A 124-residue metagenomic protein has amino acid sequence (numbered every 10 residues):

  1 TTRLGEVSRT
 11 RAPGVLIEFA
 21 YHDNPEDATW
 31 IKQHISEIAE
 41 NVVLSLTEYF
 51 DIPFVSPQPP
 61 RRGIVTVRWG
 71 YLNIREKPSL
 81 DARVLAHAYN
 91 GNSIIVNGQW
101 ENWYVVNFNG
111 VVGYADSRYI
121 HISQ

Functional and structural regions predicted by a protein language model:
T1-P57: Active-site-adjacent mobile loop/cap segments within catalytic or ligand-binding domains
A12, W69, E101-W103, A115: Extracytoplasmic
A20, R75, R118: Anionic group-transfer/hydrolysis microenvironments
V55-N73, A86-N90, G98-W100, H121-Q124: SH3-family beta-barrel domains
P78-R83: Short alpha-helix capping/helix-loop boundary micro-motifs
G91, Y104-F108: SH3/SH3-like beta-barrel fold
N109-I120: A short macromolecule-binding patch
